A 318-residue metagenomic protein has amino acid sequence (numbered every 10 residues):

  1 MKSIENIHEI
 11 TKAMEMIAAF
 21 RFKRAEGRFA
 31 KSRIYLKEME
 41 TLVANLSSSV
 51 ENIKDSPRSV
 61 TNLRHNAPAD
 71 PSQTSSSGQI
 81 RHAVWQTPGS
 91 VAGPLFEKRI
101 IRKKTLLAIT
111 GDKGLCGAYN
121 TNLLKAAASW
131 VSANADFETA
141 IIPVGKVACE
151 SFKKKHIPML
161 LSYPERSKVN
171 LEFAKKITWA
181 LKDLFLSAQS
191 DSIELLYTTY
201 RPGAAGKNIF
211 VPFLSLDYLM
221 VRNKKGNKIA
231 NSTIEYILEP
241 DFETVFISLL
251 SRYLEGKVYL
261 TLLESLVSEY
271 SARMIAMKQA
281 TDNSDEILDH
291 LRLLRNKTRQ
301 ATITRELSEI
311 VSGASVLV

Functional and structural regions predicted by a protein language model:
M1-H65, S75, I80, W85-V318: C-terminal beta-strand-loop-alpha-helix "lid" module of Rossmann-like NAD(P)-dependent dehydrogenases
